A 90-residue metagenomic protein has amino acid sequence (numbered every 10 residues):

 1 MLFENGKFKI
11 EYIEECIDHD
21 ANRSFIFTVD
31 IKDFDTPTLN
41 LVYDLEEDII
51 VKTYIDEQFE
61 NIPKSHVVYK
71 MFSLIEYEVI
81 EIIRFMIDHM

Functional and structural regions predicted by a protein language model:
M1-E46: Amphipathic, interaction-prone secondary-structure segments
I49-M90: Acidic, low-complexity intrinsically disordered segments
